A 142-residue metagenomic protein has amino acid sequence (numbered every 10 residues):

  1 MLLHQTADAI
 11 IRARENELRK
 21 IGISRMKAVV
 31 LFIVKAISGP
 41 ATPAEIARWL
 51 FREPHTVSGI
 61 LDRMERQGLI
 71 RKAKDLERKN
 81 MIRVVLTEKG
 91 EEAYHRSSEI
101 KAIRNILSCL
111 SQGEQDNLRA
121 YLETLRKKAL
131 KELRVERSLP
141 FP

Functional and structural regions predicted by a protein language model:
M1-I21: N-terminal leader segment of winged-helix/HTH proteins
V30-L31: Short alpha-helical "packing" element that flanks the helix-turn-helix/winged-helix DNA-binding module
I37-T42: Short capping segments at the starts of secondary-structure elements
E45-A47: A short acidic, leucine-rich amphipathic alpha-helix
D62-A120: Charged, amphipathic alpha-helical coiled-coil/dimerization segments
G113-P142: C-terminal regulatory/oligomerization modules of transcriptional regulators
